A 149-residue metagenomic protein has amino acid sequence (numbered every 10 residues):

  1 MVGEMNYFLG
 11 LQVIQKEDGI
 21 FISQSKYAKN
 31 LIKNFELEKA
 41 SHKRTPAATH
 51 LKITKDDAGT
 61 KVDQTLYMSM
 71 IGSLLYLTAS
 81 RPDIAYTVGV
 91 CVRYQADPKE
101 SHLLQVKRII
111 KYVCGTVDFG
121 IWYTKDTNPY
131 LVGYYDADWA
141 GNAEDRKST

Functional and structural regions predicted by a protein language model:
M1-T149: Long, low-complexity, charge-biased intrinsically disordered regions
